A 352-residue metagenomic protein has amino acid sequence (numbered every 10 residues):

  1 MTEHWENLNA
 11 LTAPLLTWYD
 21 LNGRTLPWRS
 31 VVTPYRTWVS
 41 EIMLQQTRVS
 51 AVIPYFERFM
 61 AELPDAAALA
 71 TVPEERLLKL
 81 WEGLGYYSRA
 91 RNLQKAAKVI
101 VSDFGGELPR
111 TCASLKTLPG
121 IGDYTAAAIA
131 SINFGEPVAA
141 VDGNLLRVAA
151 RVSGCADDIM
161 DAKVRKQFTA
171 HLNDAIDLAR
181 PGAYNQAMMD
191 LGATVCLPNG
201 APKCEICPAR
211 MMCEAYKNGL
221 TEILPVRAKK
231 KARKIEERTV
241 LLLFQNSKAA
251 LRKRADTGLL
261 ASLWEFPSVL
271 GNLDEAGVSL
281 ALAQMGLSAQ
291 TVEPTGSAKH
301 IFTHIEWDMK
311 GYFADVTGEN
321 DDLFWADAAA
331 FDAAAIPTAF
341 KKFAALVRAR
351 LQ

Functional and structural regions predicted by a protein language model:
M1-T25, S30, A193-Q352: Intrinsically disordered, low-complexity, charged terminal extensions of DNA damage-control enzymes
E3-N9, A13-E205, A209-E222, L287-S288: Catalytic cores of DNA base-excision repair glycosylases
